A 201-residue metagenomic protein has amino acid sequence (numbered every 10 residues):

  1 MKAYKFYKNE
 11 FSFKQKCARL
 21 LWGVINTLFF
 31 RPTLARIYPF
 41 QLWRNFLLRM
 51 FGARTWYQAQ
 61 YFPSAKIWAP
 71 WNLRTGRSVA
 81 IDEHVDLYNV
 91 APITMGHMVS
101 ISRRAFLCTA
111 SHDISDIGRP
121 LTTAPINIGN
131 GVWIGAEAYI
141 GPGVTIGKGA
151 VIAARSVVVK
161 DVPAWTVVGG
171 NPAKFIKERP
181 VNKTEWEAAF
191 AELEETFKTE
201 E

Functional and structural regions predicted by a protein language model:
M1-A53, Y57, N171-E201: Terminal amphipathic alpha-helical/low-complexity segments used for targeting or macromolecular assembly
R36-N45, P63-G76, A80-T145, N171-P172 (+1 more regions): Flexible, glycine/small-residue-enriched loop-and-beta-strand segment within the central core of proteins
W56, T145, P163: Short conserved AdoMet
Q60: Glycine-rich phosphate-binding "P-loop"
A136-K160: Beta-rich strand-turn-strand
A164, G169-P172: Acidic, glycine-centered active-site loop in nucleotide-sugar glycosyltransferases
